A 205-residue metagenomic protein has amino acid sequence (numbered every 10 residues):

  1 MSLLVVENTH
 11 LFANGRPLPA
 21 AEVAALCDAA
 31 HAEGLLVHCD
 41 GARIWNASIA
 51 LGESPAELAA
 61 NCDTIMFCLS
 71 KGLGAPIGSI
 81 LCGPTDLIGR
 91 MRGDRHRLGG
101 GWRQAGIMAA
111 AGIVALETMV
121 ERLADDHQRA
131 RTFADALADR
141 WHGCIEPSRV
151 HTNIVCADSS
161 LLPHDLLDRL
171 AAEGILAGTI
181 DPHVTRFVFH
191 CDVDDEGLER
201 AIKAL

Functional and structural regions predicted by a protein language model:
M1-E173, A177-V193, A201-L205: Conserved PLP-enzyme active-site core in the AAT-like
E196: Phosphate-binding glycine-rich loop
